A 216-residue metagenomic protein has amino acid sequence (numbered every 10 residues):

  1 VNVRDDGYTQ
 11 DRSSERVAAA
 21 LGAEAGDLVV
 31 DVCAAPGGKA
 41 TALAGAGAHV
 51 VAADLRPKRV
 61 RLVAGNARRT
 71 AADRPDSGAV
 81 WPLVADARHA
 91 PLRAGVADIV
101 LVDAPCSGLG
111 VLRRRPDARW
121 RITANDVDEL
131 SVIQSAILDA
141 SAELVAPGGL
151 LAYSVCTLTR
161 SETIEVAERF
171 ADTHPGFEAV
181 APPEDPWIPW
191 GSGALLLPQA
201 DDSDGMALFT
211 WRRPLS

Functional and structural regions predicted by a protein language model:
V1-S216: S-adenosylmethionine
